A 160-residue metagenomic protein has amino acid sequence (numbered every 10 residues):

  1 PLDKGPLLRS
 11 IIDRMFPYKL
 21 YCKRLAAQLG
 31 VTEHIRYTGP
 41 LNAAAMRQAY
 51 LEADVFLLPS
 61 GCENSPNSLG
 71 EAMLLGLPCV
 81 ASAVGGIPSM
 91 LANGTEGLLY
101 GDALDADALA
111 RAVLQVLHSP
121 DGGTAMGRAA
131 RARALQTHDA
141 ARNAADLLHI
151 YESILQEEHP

Functional and structural regions predicted by a protein language model:
K4-P40: Nucleotide-activated donor-binding/catalytic signature segment of Leloir-type glycosyltransferases, i.e., the conserved
P40, Q48-A53, L109: Short alpha-helical donor nucleotide-sugar binding micro-motif in glycosyltransferases
R47, P66-L74, P88-S89, T95: Short alpha-helical segment that forms part of, or immediately flanks, the ligand-binding pocket in carbohydrate-active
F56-L57: A short hydrophobic beta-strand element within the catalytic core of glycosyltransferases that build diverse glycans
G61: Aromatic "clamp/platform" in nucleotide-sugar-dependent glycosyltransferases that forms part of the donor/acceptor
P78-A81, L91: Short hydrophobic beta-strand element within catalytic cores of glycosyltransferases and related nucleotide-activated
P88-L114, D121-G122: Change "using UDP/GDP/dTDP sugars" to "using nucleotide sugars
Q115, G122-T137, D146-H149: A short, well-ordered alpha-helix in the C-terminal region of glycosyltransferases
